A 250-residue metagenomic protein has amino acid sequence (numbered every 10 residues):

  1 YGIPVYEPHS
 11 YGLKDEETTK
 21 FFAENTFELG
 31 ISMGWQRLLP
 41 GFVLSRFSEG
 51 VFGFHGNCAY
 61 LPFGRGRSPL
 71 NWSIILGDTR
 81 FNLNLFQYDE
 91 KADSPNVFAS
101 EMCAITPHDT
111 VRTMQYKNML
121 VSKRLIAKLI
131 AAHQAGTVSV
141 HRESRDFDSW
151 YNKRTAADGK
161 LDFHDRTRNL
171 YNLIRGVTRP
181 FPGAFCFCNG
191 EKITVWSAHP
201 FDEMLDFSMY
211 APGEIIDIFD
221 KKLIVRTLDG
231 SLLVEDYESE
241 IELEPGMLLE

Functional and structural regions predicted by a protein language model:
Y1-F181, F185, E191, D217-E250: One-carbon transfer enzymes
F187-P200: Short, structured protein-protein interaction patches enriched in aromatics and acidic/basic residues, typified by
F201-K222: A conserved acidic, glycine/proline-rich C-terminal tail/linker
